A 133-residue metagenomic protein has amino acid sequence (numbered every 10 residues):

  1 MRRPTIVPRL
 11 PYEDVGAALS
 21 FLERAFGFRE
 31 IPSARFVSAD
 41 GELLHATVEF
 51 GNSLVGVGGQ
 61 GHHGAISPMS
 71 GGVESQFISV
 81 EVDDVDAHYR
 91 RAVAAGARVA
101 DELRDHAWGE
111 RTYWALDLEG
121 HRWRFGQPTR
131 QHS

Functional and structural regions predicted by a protein language model:
M1-R9, L19-S20, F26-L116, G126-S133: Vicinal oxygen chelate
Y12-D14: Conserved beta-strand-loop-alpha-helix junction that forms the acyl-donor binding cleft
E119: Primarily recognizes the serine-hydrolase "nucleophile elbow" in alpha/beta-hydrolase and SGNH/GDSL folds
